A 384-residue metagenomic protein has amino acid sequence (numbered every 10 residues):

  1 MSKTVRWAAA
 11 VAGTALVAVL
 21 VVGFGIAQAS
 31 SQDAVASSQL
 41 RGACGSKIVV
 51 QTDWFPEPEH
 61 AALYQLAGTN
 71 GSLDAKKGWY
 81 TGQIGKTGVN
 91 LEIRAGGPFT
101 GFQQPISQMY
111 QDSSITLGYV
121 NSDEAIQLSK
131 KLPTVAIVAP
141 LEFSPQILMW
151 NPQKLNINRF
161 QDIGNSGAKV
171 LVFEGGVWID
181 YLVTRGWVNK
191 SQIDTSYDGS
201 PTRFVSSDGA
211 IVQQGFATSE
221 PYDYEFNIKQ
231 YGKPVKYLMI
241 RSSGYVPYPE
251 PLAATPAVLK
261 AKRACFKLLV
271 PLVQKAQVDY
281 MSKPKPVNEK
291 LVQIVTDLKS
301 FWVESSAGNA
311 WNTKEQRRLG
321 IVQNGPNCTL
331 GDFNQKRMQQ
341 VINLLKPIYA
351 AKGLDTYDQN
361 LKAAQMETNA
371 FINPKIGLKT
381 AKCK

Functional and structural regions predicted by a protein language model:
M1-A15: N-terminal export and membrane-targeting signals
V19-R41: C-terminal region of N-terminal signal peptides and the immediate post-cleavage residues of exported proteins
V35-Y197, F204, I211: Short, glycine-/small- and polar/acidic-enriched structural segments that line small-molecule recognition paths
G71-G88, G167, L238-Y245, K260 (+1 more regions): Short, solvent-exposed loop/beta-turn-alpha elements that line the ligand-binding surface or hinge of extracytoplasmic
D123, Y197-R203, D208-S300: Pocket-lining segment of extracytoplasmic ligand-binding domains
E142-L148, Y248-L252, A257, V341: Small-molecule pocket liners
K262-K352: Secondary-structure end/capping motifs
Q335-K384: Conserved C-terminal helix/tail region of periplasmic/extracytoplasmic solute-binding proteins
